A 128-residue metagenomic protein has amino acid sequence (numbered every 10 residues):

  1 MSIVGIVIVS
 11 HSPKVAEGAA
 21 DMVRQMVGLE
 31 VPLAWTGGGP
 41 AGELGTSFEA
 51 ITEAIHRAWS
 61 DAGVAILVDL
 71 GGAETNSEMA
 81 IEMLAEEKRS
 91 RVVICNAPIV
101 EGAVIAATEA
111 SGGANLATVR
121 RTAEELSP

Functional and structural regions predicted by a protein language model:
M1-P128: N-terminal loops that bind phosphate or other acidic moieties and the adjacent beta-alpha structural core
